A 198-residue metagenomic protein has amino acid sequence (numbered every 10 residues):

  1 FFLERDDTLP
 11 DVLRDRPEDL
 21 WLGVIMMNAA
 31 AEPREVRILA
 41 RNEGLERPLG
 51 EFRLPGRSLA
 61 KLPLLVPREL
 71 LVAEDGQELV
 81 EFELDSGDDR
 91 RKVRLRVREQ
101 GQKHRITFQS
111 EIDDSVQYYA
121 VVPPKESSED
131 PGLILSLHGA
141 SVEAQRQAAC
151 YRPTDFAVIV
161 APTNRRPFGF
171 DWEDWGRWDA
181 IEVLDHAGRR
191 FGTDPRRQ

Functional and structural regions predicted by a protein language model:
F2-D15, E32-I38, E43-D130: A domain-start/cap signature at the N-terminus of enzymes
W21-A29: Short edge beta-strand/loop segments characteristic of extracellular beta-sandwich folds
Q117, V160-F168: Acidic/histidine-rich, surface-exposed loop or edge segments in extracytoplasmic proteins
K125-E129, W175-W178, E182-Q198: Gly/Ser-rich "nucleophile elbow"/oxyanion-hole loop immediately N-terminal to the catalytic nucleophile in hydrolases
E129-A140: Short beta-strand element of the alpha/beta-hydrolase
P131-G132, F156-A157, R197: Alpha/beta-hydrolase fold active-site loops
S141-E143, P167: Serine-hydrolase catalytic-loop signature spanning alpha/beta hydrolases and amidase-signature enzymes
Q145-P162: Short amphipathic alpha-helix adjacent to the substrate-entry channel of hydrolases
